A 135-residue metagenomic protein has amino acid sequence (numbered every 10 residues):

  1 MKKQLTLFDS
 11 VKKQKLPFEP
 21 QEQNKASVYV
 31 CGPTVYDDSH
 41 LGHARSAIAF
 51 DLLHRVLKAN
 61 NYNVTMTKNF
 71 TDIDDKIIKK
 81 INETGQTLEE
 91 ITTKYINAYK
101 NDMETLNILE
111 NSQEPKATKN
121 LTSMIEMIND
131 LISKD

Functional and structural regions predicted by a protein language model:
K2-D135: N-terminal Rossmann-like or analogous alpha/beta NTP/dinucleotide-binding catalytic cores that position adenine
